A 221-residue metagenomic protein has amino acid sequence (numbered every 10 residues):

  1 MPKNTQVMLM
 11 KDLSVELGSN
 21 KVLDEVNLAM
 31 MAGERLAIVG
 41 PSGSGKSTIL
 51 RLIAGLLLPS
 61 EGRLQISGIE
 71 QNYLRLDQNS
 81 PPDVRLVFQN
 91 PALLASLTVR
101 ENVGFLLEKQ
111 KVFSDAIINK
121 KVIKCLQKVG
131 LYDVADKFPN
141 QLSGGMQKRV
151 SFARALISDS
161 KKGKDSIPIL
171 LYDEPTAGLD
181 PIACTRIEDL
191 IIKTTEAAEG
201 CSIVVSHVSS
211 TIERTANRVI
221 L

Functional and structural regions predicted by a protein language model:
V39-P41: The feature captures the beta-strand-to-loop junction immediately N-terminal to the Walker
A54: Helix-to-loop junction immediately C-terminal to a conserved catalytic motif
Q71-R85, K109, D115: ABC ATPase NBD coupling module
A116-V134: Conserved ABC ATPase "signature" region
F138-L142, M146: Conserved ABC ATPase signature
D165, L170-D173: Catalytic Walker B motif of ABC-type/P-loop ATPase nucleotide-binding domains
T185-A197: Helical segment within the ABC ATPase nucleotide-binding domain
S206-H207: H-loop/switch region of ABC-family ATPase nucleotide-binding domains
